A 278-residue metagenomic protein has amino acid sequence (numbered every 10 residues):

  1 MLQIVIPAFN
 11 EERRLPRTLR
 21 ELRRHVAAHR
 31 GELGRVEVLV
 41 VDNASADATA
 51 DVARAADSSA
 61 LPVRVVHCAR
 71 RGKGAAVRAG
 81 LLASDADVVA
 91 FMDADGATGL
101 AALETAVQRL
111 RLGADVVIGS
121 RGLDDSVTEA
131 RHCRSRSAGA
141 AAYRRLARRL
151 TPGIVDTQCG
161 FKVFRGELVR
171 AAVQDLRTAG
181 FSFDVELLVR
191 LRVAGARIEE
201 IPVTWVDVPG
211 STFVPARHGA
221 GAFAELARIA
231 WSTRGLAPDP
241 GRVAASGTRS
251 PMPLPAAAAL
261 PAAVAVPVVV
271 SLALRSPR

Functional and structural regions predicted by a protein language model:
M1, D175-R278: Hydrophobic helical membrane-anchoring modules
M1-I6, L15, L22, V36-V41 (+1 more regions): Hydrophobic targeting segments
E11-A27: Short, well-formed alpha-helical segments that are part of the catalytic scaffolds of diverse glycosyltransferases
E11-R14, S45, K73, G99: Donor nucleotide-sugar binding loop of glycosyltransferases
E32-L33, E37-L39, A50-A83: Conserved donor nucleotide-binding strand/loop of the catalytic core
D42-A50, G96: A conserved acidic beta->alpha catalytic loop
C68-A83, V88, L100-F181, V208-R217: Acceptor/aglycone-binding surface of glycosyltransferases and processive sugar-polymer synthases
